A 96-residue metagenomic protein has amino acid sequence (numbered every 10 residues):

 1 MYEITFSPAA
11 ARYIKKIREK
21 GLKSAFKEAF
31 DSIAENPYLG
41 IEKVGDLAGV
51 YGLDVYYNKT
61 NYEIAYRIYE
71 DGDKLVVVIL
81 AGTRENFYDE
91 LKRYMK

Functional and structural regions predicted by a protein language model:
M1-A29: Arg/Lys-rich, positively charged N-terminal/basic patches that mediate binding to nucleic acids
E3, K16, K20, D46 (+2 more regions): Alpha-helical interaction segments
Y13, A29-S32, E90, Y94: Residues that form generic nucleotide/phosphate-binding pockets
K16, S32-I33, A81: Conserved catalytic core of Hanks-type protein kinase domains
S24-A25, A29, I41, A48 (+3 more regions): Residue-level detector of alpha-helical recognition elements and their boundaries
D31-N58: A short, surface-exposed loop/turn module that caps and links secondary-structure elements
Y57-K96: Enriched for short, Lys/Arg-rich terminal
